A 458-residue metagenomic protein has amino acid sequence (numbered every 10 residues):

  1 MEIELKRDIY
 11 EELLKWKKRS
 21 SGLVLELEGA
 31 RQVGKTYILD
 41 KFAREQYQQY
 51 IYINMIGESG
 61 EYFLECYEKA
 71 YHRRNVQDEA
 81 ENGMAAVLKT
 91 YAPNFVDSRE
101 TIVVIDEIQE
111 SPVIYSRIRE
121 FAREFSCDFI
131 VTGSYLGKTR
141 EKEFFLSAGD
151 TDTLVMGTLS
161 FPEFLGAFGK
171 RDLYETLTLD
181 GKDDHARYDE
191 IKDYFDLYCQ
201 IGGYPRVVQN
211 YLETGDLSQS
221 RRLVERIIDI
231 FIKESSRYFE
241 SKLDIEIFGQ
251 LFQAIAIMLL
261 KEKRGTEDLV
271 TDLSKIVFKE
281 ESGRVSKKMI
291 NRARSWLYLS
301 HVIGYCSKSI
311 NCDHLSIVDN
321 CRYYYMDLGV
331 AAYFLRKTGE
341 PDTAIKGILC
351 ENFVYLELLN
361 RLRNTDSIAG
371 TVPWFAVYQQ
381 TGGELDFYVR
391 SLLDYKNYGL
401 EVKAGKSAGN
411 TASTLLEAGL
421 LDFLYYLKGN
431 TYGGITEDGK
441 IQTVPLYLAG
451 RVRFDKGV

Functional and structural regions predicted by a protein language model:
M1-R19: N-terminal pre-Walker A segment at the start of P-loop NTPase domains
L27: Hydrophobic anchor at the beta1->P-loop junction of P-loop NTPases
K35: Conserved lysine of the Walker
I38, F42: Hydrophobic positions on the alpha1 helix immediately C-terminal to the Walker A/P-loop
F95-I114: Conserved P-loop NTPase "ATPase switch" module shared by AAA+ and STAND
R123-F144: Sensor-1/coupling segment of RecA-like P-loop NTPase cores
K142-K261: Interdomain motor-coupling "hinge/lid" segment immediately C-terminal to the ATP-binding subdomain of NTP-driven enzymes
E213-L385, V389-S391: Accessory nucleic acid-recognition modules appended to NTPase machines
